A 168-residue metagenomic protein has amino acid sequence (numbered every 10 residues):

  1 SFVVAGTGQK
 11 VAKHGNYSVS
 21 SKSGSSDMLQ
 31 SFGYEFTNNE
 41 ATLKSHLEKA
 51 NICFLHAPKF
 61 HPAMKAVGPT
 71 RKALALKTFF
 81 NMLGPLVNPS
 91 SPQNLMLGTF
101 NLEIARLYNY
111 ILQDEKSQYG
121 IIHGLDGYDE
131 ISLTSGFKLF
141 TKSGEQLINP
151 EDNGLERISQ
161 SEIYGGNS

Functional and structural regions predicted by a protein language model:
S1, G24-S25, I104: Catalytic-loop motifs flanking and including active-site residues across diverse enzymes
S1-G15, V19: Active-site cofactor/substrate anionic-group-binding motifs, chiefly glycine- and Lys/Arg-rich phosphate-binding loops
G8, Q30-T37, T42-S168: Glycine-rich anion-binding loops and their surrounding alpha/beta cores
S18-Y34: Active-site-proximal loop->helix
